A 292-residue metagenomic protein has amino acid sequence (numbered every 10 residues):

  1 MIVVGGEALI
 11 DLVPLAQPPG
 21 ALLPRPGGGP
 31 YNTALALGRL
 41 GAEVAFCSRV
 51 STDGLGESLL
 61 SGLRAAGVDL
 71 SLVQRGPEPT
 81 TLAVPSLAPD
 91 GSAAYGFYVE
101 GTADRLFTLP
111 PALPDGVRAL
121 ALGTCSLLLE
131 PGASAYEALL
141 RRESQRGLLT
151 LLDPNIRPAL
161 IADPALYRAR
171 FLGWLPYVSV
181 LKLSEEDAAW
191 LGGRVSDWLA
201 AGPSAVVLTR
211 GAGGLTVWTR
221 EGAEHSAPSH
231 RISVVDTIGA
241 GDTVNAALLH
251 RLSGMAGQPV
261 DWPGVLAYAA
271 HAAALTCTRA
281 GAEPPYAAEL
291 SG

Functional and structural regions predicted by a protein language model:
M1-A16: Positively charged, low-complexity intrinsically disordered leader regions
M1-V3, G62-R64, L70-S71, P89-E224 (+1 more regions): Ribokinase/PfkB-type carbohydrate-kinase core domain
E7, S48-T52, N155: Cofactor-binding loop segments of dinucleotide-utilizing enzymes, especially the Rossmann-like FAD- and NAD(P)+-binding
I10, P14, R64, V68 (+7 more regions): Generic secondary-structure signature for well-ordered alpha-helical cores
P18-A83, L87-S92, V99-L106, P111: Substrate-binding N-lobe of the ribokinase-like
A21-G28, G54, A165, A169 (+3 more regions): Residues at secondary-structure transition points
L37, S184, G241: Short, conserved phosphate/pyrophosphate- and ester-handling motifs at nucleotide-, phospho-/glycolipid
R141, V195-G292: Conserved phosphate-binding/catalytic region of the ribokinase-like
